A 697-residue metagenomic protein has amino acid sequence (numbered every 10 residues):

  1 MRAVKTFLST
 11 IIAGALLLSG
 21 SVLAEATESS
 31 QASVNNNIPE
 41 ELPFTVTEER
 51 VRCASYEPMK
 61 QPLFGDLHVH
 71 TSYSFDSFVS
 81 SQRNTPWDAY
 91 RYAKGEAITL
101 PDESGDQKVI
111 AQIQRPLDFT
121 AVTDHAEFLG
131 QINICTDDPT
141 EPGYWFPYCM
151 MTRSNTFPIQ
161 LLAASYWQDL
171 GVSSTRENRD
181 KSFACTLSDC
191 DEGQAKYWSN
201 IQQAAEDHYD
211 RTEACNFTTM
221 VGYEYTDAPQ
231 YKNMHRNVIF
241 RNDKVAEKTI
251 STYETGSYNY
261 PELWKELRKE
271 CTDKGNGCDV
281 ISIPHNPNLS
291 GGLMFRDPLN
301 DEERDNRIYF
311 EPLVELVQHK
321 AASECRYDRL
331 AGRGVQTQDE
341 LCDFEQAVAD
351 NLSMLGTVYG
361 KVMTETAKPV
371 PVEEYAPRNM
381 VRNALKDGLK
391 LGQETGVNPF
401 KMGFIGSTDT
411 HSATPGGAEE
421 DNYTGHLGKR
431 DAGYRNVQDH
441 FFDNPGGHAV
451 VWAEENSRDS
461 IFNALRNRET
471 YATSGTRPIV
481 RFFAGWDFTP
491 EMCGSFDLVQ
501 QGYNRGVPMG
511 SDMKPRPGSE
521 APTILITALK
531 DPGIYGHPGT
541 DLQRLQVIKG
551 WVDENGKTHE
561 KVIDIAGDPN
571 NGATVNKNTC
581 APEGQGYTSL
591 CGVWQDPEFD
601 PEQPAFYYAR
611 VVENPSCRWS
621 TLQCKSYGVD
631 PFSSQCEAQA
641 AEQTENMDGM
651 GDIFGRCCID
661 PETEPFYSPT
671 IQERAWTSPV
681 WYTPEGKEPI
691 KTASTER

Functional and structural regions predicted by a protein language model:
M1-A24: Gram-negative bacterial Sec-dependent N-terminal signal peptides
E25-Y90, E96-Y144, C149-T152, C190 (+4 more regions): C-terminal functional module detector
F75-S80, K181-A195, K244-Y258, V370-N379: The substrate-binding groove and active-site-proximal loops of carbohydrate-active enzymes, especially glycoside
Y148-K181: Low-complexity, serine/threonine/proline-enriched polar segments
S165-L170, C190, E254-S257, C580-Y587: Aromatic/His-enriched, Gly/Pro-containing loop or helix-boundary segments that lie immediately adjacent to catalytic
I239-R241: Long, charge-dense tracts
I250, E262-K265: Acidic, metal/ion-coordinating pockets
